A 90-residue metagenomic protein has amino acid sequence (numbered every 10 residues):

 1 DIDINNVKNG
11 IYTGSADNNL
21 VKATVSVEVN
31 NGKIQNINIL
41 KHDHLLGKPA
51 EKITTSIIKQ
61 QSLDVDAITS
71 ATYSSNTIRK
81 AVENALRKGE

Functional and structural regions predicted by a protein language model:
I2-E90: Active-site- and interface-proximal helix/loop "cap" or "latch" segments in soluble metabolic and energy-transducing
